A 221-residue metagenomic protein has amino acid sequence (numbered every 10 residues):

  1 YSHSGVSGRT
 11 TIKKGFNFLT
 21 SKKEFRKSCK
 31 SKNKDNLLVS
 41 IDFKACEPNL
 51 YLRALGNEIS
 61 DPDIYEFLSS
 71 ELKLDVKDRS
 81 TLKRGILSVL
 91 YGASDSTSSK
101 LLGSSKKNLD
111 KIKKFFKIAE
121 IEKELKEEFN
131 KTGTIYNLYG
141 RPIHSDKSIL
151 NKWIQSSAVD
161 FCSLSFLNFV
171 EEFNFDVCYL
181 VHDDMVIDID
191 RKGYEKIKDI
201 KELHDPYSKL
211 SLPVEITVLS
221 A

Functional and structural regions predicted by a protein language model:
Y1-N36, K44, S105, D146 (+2 more regions): Non-catalytic nucleic-acid-binding interfaces of large nucleic-acid enzymes and RNP effectors
G15-D146: Helical catalytic core of nucleic-acid polymerases
R26-S31, F173-Y179: Short, flexible, solvent-exposed loop/turn segments with mixed acidic/basic and small polar residues
S40-F43, I86, D176-D190: Catalytic palm active-site di-aspartate
D78-G85, W153-S156, L180-H182: Short basic/aromatic active-site micro-motif
S98, C162, D183-M185: Hydrophobic, well-ordered secondary-structure elements that form the walls of internal hydrophobic environments
K147-V170: Conserved pre-motif C helix in the palm subdomain of viral-like polymerases
V186-K201: Catalytic palm subdomain of template-directed nucleic-acid polymerases, centered on the conserved carboxylate motif
